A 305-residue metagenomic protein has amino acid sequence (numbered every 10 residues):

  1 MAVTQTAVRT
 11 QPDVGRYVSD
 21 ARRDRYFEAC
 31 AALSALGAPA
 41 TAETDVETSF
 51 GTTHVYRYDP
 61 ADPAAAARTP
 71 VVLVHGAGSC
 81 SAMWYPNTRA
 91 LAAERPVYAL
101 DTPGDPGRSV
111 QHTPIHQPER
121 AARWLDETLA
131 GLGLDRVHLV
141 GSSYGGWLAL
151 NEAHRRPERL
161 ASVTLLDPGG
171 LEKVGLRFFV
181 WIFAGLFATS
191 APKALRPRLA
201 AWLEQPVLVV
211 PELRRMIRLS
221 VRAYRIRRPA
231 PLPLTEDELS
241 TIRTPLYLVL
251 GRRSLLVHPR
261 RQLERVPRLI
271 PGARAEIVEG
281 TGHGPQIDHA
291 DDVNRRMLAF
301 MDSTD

Functional and structural regions predicted by a protein language model:
M1-T69, E94-R95, L134-D135, L298 (+1 more regions): Alpha/beta-hydrolase fold catalytic core
L36, V174-F179, A188-T244: Conserved alpha/beta-hydrolase catalytic His-Asp/Glu region
H54-G107: Conserved HGGG/HGGXW glycine-rich cap/lid loop of the alpha/beta-hydrolase fold
D59-D62, Y98-V140, R295: Active-site loop/oxyanion-hole signature of alpha/beta-hydrolase fold enzymes
H75-A77, V137, G141-G146: Conserved alpha/beta-hydrolase "nucleophile elbow" surrounding the catalytic nucleophile
W147-R155, L160-S190: Flexible "cap/lid" loop of the alpha/beta hydrolase fold
Y247-T281: Conserved loop-alpha-helix segment in the C-terminal half of the alpha/beta-hydrolase fold that carries the catalytic
A273-D305: Catalytic active-site module of serine/aspartate enzymes centered on a nucleophile-bearing elbow/loop
